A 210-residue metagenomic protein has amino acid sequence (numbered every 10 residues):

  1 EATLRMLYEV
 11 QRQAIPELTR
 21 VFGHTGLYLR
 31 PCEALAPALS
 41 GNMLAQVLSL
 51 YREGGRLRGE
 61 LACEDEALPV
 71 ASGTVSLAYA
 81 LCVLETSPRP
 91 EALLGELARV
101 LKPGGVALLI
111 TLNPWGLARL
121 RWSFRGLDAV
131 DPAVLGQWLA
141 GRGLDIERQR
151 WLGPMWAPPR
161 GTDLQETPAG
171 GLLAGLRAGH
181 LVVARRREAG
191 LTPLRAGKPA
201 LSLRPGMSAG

Functional and structural regions predicted by a protein language model:
R12-L68: Class I SAM-dependent methyltransferase SAM/SAH-binding core
E66-A78: A short acidic, Gly/Pro-enriched loop at the edge of an enzyme's catalytic core that lines a small-molecule cofactor
S76-R89: A short SAM/SAH-binding and catalytic strip from SAM-dependent methyltransferases
E91-V106: A short glycine-rich, Lys/Arg-flanked "PGG" loop and its adjoining helix->strand segment in the class I
V106-V134: Conserved class I S-adenosyl-L-methionine
G126-G153: Short alpha-helix
R142, T167-G210: C-terminal lobe and adjacent flexible extensions of AdoMet/dcAdoMet transferase-like proteins
E147-G179: Conserved catalytic loop of SAM-dependent methyltransferase domains
